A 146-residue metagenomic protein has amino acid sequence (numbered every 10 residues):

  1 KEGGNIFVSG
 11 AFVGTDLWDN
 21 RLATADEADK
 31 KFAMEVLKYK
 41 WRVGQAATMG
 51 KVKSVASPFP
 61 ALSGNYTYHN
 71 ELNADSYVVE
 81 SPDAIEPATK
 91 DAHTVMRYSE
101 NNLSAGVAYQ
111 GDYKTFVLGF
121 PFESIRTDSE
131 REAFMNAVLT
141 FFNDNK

Functional and structural regions predicted by a protein language model:
K1, P82-A84, M135, L139: Short amphipathic alpha-helical segments and helix-helix/interface helices
K1-N73: A glycine-rich, often tryptophan-bearing local segment used as a flexible ligand/cofactor-contacting loop or short
E2-I6, D91, G111-K114, N145: Loop/turn elements at helix/coil->beta-strand transitions in domains of secreted/extracellular proteins
F7, R21-L22, K31, Y77 (+4 more regions): Intrinsic disorder/low-complexity detector
R21-A23, Y109, S129-A133: Surface-exposed beta-strand edges and their flanking turn/coil or helix-capping segments
G44-K114, G119, E123-R126: Catalytic beta-strand/loop cores that center a nucleophilic Ser/Cys/Thr and support acyl-enzyme chemistry
L118-K146: A recurrent domain-boundary module in secreted/ectodomain proteins
